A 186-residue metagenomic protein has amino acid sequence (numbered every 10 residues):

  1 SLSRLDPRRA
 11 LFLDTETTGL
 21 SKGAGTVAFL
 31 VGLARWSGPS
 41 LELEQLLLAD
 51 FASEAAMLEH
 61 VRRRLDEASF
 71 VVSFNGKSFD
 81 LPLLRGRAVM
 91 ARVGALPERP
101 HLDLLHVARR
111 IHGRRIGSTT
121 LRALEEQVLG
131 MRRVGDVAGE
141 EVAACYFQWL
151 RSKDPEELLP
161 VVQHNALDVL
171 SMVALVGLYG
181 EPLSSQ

Functional and structural regions predicted by a protein language model:
S1-P7: N-terminal accessory regions of nucleic-acid-interacting proteins
L2, E16-K22, E59-V61: Catalytic micro-motifs at enzyme active sites that drive phosphoryl/nucleotidyl and oxygen chemistry
R9-G19, N165: Two-metal-ion RNase H-like nuclease active-site motif
D14-E16, D80, D103, D168: Acidic active-site catalytic centers that drive phospho-/nucleotidyl reactions and related ester hydrolyses
S21-A49: RNase H-like nuclease fold core
G38-V128: Conserved DEDDh/DEDDy metal-dependent 3′-5′ exonuclease domain
I116, L121-S185: Acidic, Mg2+-coordinating catalytic module of metal-dependent nucleases/exonucleases that use a two-metal-ion mechanism
